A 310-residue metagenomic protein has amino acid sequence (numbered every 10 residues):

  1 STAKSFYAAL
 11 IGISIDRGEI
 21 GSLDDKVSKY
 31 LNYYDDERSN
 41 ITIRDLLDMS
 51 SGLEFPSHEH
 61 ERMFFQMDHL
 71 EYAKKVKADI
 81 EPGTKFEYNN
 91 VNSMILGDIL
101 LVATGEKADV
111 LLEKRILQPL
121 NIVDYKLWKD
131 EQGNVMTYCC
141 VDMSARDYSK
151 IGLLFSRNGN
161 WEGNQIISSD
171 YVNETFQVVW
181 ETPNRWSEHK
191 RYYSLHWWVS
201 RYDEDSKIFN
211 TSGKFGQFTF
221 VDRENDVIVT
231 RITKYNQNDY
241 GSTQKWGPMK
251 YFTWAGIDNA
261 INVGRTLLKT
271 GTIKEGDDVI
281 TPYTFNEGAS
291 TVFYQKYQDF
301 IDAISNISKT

Functional and structural regions predicted by a protein language model:
S1-S22, L46, L96-L100, I151-F155: Active-site SXXK
R17-S51, K75, T104-C139, M143: Active-site helix/loop module of the DD-peptidase/beta-lactamase fold, centered on the serine-lysine SxxK catalytic
D35, E81-Y88, M136-D142, T211-S212: Solvent-exposed loop and edge beta-strand segments that line ligand/cofactor-binding and catalytic clefts
V76-P82, N92-M94, D130-T137, D205: Flexible glycine/proline-enriched surface loops and loop-helix/loop-strand junctions
N92-I99, C139-N160, Q217-K234: Active-site-proximal alpha-helical segments within enzyme catalytic domains
Q118, V123-V172, W180: Flexible, glycine-rich surface segments
I122-D124, N173-I228: Active-site Gly/Thr loop motif
I208-T310: Structured C-terminal helix/loop/strand segments within mature extracytoplasmic catalytic/sensor domains
